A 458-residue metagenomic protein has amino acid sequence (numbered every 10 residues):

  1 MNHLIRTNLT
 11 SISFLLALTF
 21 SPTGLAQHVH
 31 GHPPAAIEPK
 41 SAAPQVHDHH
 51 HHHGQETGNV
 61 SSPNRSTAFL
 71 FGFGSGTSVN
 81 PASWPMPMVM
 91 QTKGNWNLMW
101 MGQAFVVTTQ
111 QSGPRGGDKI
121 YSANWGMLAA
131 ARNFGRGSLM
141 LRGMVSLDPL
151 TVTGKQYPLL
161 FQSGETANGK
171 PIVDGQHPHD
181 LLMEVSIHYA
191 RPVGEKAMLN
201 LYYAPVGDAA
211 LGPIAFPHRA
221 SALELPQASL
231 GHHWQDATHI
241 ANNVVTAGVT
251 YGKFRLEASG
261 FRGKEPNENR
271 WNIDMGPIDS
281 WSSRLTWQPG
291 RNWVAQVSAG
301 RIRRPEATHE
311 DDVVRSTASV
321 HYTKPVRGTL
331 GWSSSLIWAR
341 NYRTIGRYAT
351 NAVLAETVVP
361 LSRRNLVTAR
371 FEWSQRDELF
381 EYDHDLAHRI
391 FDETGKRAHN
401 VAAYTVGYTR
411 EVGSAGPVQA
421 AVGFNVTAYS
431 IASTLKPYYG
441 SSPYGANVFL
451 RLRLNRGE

Functional and structural regions predicted by a protein language model:
P39-K40, P44-H188, G445, L450-R453: Beta-barrel outer-membrane channel/assembly domains of diderm bacteria
L98, G135-M140, E195-L199, K253-E257 (+5 more regions): Repeated loop/turn-to-beta-strand initiation elements of outer-membrane beta-barrel proteins
W100, A104-T108, L141-L147, L201-P205 (+7 more regions): Transmembrane beta-barrel strands of outer-membrane/channel proteins
V107-P114, D148-L150, V206-A210, A228-S229 (+9 more regions): Sequence/structural signature of outer-membrane beta-barrel proteins
A130-F134, R191, G248-Y251, W287-P289 (+5 more regions): Residue-level signature of outer-membrane beta-barrel architecture
V152-T286: Surface-exposed coil loops of outer-membrane beta-barrel proteins
A299-T308, S333-S335, A339-R347, R364-A415 (+2 more regions): Outer membrane beta-barrel transmembrane domains
V406, G440-E458: Outer-membrane beta-barrel "beta-signal"
